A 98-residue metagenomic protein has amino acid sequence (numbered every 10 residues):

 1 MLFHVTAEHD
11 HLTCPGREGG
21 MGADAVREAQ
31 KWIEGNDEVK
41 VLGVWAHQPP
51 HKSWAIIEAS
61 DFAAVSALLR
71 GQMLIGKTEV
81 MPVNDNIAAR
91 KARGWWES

Functional and structural regions predicted by a protein language model:
M1-H51, F62, D85-S98: Short S/T/G/P-rich N-terminal loop/turn motif that feeds into the first structured element of a domain
D37, M73-G76: Structural motif
K52-I57: Short cationic amphipathic helices and targeting signals
E58-A64: Helix N-cap motif at beta-to-alpha junctions
V65-M73: Short amphipathic alpha-helices in soluble, non-transmembrane regions that often serve as interface/regulatory elements
I75-I87: Conserved short beta-strand edge segments in small beta-sheet-based binding/regulatory domains
